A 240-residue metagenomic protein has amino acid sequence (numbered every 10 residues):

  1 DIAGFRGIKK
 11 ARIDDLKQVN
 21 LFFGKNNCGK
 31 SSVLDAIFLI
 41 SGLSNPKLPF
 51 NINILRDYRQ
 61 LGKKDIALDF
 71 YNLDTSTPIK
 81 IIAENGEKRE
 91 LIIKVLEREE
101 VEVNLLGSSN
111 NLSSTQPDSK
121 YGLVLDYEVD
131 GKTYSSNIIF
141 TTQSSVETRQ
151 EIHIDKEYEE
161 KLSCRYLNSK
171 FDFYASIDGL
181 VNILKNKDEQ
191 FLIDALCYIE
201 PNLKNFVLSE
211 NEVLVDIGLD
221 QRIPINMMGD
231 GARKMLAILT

Functional and structural regions predicted by a protein language model:
D1-G42, I54, Y58: Pre-Walker A-like glycine/lysine-rich segment at the N-terminus of P-loop NTPase domains
L43-L239: Phosphate-coordinating catalytic segments in nucleotide- and nucleic-acid-processing enzymes
